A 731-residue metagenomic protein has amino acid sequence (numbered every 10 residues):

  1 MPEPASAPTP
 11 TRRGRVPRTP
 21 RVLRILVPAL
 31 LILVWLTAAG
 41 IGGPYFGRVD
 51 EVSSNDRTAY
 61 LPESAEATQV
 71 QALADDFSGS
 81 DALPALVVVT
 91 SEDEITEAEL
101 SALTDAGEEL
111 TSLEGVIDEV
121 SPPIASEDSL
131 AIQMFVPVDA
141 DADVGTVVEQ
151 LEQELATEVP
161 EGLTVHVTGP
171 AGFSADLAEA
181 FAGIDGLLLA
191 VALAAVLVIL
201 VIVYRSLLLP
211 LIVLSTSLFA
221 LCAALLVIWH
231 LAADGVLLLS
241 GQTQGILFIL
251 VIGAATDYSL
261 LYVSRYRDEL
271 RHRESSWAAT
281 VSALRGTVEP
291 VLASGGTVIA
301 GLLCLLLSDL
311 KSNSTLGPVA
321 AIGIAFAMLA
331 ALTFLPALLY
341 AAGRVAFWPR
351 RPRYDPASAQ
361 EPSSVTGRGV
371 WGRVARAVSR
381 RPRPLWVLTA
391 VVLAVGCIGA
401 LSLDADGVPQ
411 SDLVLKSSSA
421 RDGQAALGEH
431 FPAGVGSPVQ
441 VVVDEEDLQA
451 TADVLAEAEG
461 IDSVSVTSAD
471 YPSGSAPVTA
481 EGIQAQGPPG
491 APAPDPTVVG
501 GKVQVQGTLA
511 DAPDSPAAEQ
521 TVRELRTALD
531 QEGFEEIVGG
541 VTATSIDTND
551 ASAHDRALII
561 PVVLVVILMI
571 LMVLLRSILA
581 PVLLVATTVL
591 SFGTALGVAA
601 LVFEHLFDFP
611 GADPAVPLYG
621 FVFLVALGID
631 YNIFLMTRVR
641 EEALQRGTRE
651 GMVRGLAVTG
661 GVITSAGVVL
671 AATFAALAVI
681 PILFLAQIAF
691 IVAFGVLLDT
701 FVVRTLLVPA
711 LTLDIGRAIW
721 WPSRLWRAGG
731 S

Functional and structural regions predicted by a protein language model:
M1-D50, V116, D139-A405, G533 (+1 more regions): Membrane-embedded transmembrane helical bundles of large multi-pass transporters/channels
A7-T9, V87, Q133: Short stretches within intrinsically disordered, low-complexity N-terminal or propeptide regions
T37, R57-L61, A67, S91-E94 (+3 more regions): N-terminal extramembrane/targeting module of integral membrane proteins
S54, E63-A85, E92-S174, S402-G611 (+1 more regions): Structured non-transmembrane domains adjacent to transmembrane bundles in polytopic membrane proteins
N55-R57, I184: Short, charged low-complexity linear motifs
T58, S358-E361, Q410-D412: Charged, low-complexity surface segments at secondary-structure and domain boundaries
L86-V87, L388-V391, V439: Short coil/turn segments at secondary-structure boundaries
